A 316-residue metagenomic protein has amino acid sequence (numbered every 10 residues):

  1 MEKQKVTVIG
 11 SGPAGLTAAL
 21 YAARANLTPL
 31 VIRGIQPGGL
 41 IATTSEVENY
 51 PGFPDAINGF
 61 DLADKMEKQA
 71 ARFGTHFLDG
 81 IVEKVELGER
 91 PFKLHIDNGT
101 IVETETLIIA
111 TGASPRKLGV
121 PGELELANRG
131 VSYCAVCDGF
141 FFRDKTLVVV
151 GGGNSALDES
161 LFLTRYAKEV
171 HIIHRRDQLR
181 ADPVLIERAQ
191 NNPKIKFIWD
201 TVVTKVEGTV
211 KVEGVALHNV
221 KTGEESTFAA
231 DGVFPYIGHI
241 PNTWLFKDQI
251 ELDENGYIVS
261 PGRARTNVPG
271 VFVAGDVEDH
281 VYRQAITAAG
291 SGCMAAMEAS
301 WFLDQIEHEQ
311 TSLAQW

Functional and structural regions predicted by a protein language model:
M1-I9, A25, L30, T75-K145 (+4 more regions): FAD-binding core/adjacent interface of flavoenzyme oxidoreductases
Q4-F73, L157-P183, D253: Beta1-alpha1 glycine-rich phosphate/pyrophosphate-binding loop at the start of Rossmann-like nucleotide-binding domains
G12-P13, Q36, A113-P115, G153-S155 (+1 more regions): Residue-level detector of alpha-helix initiation sites
A19-L20, T43, G119-G122, S160-F162 (+3 more regions): Short amphipathic alpha-helical segments
A70-I96, I101-E103, R165-P261, W301-W316: A Rossmann-like FAD-binding core segment of flavoenzymes
K117-L118, L157-D158, R180, E225 (+2 more regions): Glycine/Thr-rich phosphate-binding loops of Rossmann-like dinucleotide-binding domains
G119, L124-F141, I237-I286, S291 (+1 more regions): FAD-site-proximal beta/loop scaffold in flavoenzymes
